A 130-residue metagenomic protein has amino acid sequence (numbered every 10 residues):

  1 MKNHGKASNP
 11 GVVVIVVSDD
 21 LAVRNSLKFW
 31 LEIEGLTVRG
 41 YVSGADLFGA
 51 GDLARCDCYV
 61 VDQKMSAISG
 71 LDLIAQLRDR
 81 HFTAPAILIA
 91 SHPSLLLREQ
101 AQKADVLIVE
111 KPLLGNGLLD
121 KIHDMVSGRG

Functional and structural regions predicted by a protein language model:
M1-A22, K28, L96, L114-G130: Non-catalytic signal-transmission and effector/linker regions of two-component phosphorelay proteins
L21-R39: Two-component/phosphorelay signaling modules centered on CheY-like receiver
G40-C58: Acidic, metal-coordinating helix/loop segments flanking the phosphotransfer/catalytic sites of two-component signaling
S43, S69-D72: Acidic catalytic/metal-coordinating carboxylates
Y59-Q63: Active-site residues of response regulator receiver
S66: The feature encodes the CheY-like receiver
D72, H92-E110, D120: Alpha4 helix (beta4-alpha4-beta5 surface) of REC/receiver domains from two-component response regulators
